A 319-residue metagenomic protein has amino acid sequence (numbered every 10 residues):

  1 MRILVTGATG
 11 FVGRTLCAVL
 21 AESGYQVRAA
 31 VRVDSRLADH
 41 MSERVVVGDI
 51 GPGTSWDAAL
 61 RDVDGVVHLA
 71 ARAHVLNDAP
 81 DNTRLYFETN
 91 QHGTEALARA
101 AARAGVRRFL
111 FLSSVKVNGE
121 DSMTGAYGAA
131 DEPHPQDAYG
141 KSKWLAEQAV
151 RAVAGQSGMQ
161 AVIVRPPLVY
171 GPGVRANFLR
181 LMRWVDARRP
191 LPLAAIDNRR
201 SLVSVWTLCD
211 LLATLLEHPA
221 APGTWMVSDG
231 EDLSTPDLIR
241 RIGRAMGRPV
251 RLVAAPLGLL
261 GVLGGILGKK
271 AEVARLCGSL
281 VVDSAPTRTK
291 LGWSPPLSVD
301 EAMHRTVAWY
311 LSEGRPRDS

Functional and structural regions predicted by a protein language model:
I3-S23: N-terminal Rossmann NAD(P)H-binding glycine-rich loop of SDR-like oxidoreductase domains
V47-Q91, A100-R103, E120: NAD(P)H-binding glycine-rich loop region in Rossmannoid oxidoreductase-like domains and their noncatalytic homologs
D81, E88, H92, S122-V169 (+1 more regions): Catalytic helix-loop patch of NAD(P)-dependent Rossmann-fold dehydrogenases
E95-A138: Conserved Rossmann-fold NAD(P)-dependent oxidoreductase catalytic core, especially the SDR/UDP-sugar
G171, L193-R199, W225-L233, G243-G247 (+1 more regions): Glycine-rich Rossmann NAD(P)(H)-binding loop
V174-R180, A194-L216, P222-G223: Substrate-positioning beta->alpha
V205, D237-R240, L263-P295, R305: Conserved C-terminal active-site "lid" loop/helix of NAD(P)H-dependent oxidoreductases that clamps the redox cofactor
L215-K270, D300, H304-V307, R315-D318: Mid/C-terminal beta-alpha module of Rossmann-like enzyme folds, strongest in SDR-family dehydrogenases/epimerases
